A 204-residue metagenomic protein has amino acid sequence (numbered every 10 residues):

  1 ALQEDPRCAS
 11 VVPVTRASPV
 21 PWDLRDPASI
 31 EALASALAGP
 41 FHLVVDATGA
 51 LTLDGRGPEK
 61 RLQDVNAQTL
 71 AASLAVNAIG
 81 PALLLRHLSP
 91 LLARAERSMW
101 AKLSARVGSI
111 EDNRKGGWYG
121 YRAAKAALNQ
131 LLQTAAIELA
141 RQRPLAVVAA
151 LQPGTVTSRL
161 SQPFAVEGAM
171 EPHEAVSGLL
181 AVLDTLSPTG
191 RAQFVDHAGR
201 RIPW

Functional and structural regions predicted by a protein language model:
A1-V12: Canonical Rossmann dinucleotide-binding motif of NAD(H)/NADP(H)-dependent dehydrogenases/reductases, specifically
A9-S10, R97-M99, V147: Residues at the starts of beta-strands that form the adenosine-phosphate
V14-A32: Rossmann-fold cofactor-recognition segment
S29, A72, I79-H87: Conserved mid-core alpha-helix of short-chain dehydrogenase/reductase
P40, V44-G49: Conserved hydrophobic beta-strands of the Rossmann-like cofactor-binding core in SDR/related NAD(P)H-dependent
A50-D54, P58-I79, A93-R141, G154: Catalytic loop of short-chain dehydrogenase/reductase
L85-S89, L132-E138, A181-D184: Alpha-helical segments that scaffold the active site and NAD(P)H-binding pocket of short-chain dehydrogenase/reductase
A146, A150, S158, Q162-W204: C-terminal helical subdomain
